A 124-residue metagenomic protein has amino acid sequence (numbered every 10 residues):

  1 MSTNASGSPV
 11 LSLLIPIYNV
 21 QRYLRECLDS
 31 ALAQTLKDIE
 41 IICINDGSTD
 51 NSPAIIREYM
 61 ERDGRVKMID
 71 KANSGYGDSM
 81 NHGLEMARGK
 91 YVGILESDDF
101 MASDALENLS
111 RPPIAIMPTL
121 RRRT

Functional and structural regions predicted by a protein language model:
M1-T124: Nucleotide-sugar donor-binding/catalytic module of glycosyltransferases that assemble extracellular/cell-envelope
